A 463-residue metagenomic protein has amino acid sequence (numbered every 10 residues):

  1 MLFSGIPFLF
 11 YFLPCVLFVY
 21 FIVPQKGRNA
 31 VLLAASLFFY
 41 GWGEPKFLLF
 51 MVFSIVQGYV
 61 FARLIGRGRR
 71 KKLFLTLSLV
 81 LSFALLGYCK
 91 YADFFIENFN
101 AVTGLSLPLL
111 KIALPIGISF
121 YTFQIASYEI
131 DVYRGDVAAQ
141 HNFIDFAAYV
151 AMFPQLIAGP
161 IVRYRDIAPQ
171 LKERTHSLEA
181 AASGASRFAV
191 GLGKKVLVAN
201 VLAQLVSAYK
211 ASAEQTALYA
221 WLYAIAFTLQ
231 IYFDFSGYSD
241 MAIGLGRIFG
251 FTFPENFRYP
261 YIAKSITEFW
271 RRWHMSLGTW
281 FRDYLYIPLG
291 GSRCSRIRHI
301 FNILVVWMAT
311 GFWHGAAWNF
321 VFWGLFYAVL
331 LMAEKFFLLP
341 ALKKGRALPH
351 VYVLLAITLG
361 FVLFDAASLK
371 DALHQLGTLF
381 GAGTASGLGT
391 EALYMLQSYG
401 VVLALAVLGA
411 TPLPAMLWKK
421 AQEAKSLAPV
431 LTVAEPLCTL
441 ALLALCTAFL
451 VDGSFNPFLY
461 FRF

Functional and structural regions predicted by a protein language model:
M1-R462: Membrane-embedded transmembrane alpha-helical bundles that form the catalytic cores of multi-pass lipid-modifying
